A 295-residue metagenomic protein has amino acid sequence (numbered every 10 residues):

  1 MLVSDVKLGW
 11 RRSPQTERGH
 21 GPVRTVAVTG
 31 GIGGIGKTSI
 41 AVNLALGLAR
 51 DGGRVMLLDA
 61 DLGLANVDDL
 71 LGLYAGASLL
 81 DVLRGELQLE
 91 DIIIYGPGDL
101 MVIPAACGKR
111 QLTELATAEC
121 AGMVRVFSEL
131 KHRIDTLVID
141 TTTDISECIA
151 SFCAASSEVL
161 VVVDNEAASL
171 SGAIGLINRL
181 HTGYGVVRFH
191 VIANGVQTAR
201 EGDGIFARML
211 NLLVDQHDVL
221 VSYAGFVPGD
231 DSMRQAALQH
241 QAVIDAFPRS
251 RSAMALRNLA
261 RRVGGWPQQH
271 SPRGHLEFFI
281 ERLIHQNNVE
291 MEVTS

Functional and structural regions predicted by a protein language model:
M1-I35, Q88-D91: Extreme N-terminal, non-catalytic leader segments that precede Walker-type/kinase nucleotide-binding cores
P22-D61: Walker A/P-loop phosphate-binding motif and the immediately C-terminal alpha-helix
L57-H132, S232, A237-A242: P-loop/Walker-type NTP enzyme "switch/lid" segment
L73-A77, R179-L180, A207-L210, V243-I244: Short, hinge-like loop/turn segments at secondary-structure boundaries
T136, T141-G225, Q235: Conserved catalytic-core segment of NTP-binding enzymes
H217-F247, L256-N258: Beta-strand-loop-alpha "switch" segments that mediate conformational coupling across diverse proteins
A242-S295: NTP-binding/hydrolysis catalytic cores, primarily Walker-type P-loop NTPases
